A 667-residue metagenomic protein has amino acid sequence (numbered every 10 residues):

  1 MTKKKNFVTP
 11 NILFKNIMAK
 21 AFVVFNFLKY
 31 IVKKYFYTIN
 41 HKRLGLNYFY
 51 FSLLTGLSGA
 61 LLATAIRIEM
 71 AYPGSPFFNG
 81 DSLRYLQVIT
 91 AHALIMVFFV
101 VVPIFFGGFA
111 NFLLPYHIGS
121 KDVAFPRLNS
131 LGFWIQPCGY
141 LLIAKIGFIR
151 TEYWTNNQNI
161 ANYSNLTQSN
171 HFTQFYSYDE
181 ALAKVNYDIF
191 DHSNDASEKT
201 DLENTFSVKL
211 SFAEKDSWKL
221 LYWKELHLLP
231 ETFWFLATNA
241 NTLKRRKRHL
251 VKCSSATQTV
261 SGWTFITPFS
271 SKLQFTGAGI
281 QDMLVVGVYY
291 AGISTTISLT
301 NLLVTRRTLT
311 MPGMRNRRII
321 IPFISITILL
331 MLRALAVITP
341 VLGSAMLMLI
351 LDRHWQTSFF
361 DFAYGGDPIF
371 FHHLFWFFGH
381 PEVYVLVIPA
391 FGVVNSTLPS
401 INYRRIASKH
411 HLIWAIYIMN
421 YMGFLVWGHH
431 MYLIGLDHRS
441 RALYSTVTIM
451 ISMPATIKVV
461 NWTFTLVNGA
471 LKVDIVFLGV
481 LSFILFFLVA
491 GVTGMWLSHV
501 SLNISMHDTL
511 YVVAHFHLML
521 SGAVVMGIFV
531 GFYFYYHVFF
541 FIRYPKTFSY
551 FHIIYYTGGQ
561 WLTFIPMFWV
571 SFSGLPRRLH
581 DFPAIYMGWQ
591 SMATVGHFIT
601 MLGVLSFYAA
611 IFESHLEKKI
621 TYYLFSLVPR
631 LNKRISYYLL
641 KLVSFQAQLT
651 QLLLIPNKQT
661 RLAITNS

Functional and structural regions predicted by a protein language model:
M1-S667: Membrane-embedded and interfacial regions of multi-pass energy-transducing membrane proteins
